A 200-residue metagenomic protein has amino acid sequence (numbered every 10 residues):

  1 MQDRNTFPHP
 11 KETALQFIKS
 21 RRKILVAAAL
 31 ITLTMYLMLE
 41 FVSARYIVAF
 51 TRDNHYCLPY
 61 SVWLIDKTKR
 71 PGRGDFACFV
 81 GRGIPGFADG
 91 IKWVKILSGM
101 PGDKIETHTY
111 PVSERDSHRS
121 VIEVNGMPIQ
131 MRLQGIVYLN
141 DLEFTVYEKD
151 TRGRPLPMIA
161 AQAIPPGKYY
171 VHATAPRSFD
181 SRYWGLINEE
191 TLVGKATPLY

Functional and structural regions predicted by a protein language model:
Q2-L37, F41-Y200: Soluble "head" domains of membrane/secretory-pathway proteins
